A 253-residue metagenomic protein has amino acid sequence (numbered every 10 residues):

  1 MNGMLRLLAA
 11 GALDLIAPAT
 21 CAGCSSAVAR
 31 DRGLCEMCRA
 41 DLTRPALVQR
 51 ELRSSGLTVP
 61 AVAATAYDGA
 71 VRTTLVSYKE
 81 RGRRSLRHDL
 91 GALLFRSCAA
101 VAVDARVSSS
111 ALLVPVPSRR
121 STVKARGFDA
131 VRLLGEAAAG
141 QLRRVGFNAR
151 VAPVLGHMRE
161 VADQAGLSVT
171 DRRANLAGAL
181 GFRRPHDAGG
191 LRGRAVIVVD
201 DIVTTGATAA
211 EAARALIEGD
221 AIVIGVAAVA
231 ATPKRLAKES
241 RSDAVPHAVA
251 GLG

Functional and structural regions predicted by a protein language model:
M1-G253: Glycine-rich phosphate/pyrophosphate-handling loop used in enzymes and phosphotransfer proteins
